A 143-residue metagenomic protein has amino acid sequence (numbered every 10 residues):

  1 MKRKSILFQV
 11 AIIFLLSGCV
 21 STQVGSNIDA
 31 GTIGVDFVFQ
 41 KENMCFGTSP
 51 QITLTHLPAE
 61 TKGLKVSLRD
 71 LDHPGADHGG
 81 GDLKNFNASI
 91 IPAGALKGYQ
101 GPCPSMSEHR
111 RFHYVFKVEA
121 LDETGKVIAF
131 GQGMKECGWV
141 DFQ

Functional and structural regions predicted by a protein language model:
M1-F8: Bacterial N-terminal signal peptides that target proteins for export
K2, L15-L16, S26: Intrinsic low-complexity, intrinsically disordered segments enriched in polar/basic residues
Q9-S17: Bacterial N-terminal signal peptides
C19-Q143: N-terminus-centered regions that define maturation/targeting leaders and the start of the first functional domain
